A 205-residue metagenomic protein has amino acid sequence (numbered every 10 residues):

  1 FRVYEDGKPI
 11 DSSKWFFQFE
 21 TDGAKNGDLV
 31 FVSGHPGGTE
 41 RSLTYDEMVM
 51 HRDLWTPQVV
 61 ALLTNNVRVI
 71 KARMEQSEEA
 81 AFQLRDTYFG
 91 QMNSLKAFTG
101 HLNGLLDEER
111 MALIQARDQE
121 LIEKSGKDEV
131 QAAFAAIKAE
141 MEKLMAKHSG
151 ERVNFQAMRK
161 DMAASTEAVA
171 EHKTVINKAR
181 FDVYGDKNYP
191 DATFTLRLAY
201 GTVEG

Functional and structural regions predicted by a protein language model:
F1-G205: Terminal presequence/propeptide segments associated with secretion/organelle targeting and zymogen/polyprotein
